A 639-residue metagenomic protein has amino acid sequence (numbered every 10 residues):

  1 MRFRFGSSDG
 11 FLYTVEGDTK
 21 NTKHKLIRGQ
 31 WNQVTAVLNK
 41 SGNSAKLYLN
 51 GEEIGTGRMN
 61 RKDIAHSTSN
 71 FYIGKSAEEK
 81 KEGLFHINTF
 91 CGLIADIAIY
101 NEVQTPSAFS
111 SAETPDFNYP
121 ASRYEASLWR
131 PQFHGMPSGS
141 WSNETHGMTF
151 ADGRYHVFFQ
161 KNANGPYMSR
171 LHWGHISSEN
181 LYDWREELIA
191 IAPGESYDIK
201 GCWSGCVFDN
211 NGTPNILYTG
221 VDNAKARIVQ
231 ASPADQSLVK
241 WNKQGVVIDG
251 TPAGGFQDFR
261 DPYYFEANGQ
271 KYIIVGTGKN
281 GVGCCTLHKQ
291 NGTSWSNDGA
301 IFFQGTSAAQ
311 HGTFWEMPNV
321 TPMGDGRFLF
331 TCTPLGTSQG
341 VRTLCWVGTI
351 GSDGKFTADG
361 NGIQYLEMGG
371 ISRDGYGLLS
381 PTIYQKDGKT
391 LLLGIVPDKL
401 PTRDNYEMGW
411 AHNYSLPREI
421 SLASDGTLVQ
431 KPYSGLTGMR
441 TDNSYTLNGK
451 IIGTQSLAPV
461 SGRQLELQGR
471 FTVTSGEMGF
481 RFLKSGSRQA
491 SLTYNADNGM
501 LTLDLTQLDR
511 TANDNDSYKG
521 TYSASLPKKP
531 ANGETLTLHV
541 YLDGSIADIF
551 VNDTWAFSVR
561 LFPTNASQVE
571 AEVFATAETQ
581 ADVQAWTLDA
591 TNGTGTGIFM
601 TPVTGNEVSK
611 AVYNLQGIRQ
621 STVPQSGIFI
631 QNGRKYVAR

Functional and structural regions predicted by a protein language model:
M1-S122, I451-T454, V460-Q468, T474-D497 (+1 more regions): Extracellular glycan-associated modules
I27-R28, N532, Q625: Surface-exposed loops/turns
K40-G42, N143, D543-G544, G605-V608 (+1 more regions): Short, small/polar residue-rich loop motifs at catalytic or cofactor-binding pockets
K46, I176, K610-A611: A residue-level detector for well-ordered beta-strand positions
Y48-G51, F550-D553, Q616, N632: Short strand-turn-strand beta-turns centered on an Asx-Gly dipeptide
D96-A98, V103-E572, D589-G593: Carbohydrate-active catalytic/glycan-binding domains of CAZyme proteins, especially the secreted or lumenal ectodomains
T579-N592: C-terminal interaction-tip segments
G595-R639: C-terminal outer-membrane/trafficking sorting elements
